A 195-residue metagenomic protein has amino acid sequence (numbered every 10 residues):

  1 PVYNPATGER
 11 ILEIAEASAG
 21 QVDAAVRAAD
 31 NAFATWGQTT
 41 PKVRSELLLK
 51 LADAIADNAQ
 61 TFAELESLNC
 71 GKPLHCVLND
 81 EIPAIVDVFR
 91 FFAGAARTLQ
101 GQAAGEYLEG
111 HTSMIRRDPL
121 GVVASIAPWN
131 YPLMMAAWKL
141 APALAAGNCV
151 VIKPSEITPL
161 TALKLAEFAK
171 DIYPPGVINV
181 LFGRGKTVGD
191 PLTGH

Functional and structural regions predicted by a protein language model:
P1, A54, L65, V86-V88 (+4 more regions): Alpha-helical structural signal in soluble globular domains
P1-E13: N-terminal glycine-rich, Lys/His-bearing helix-loop that initiates the first secondary-structure elements of many
N4, R44, K153: Acidic active-site catalytic centers that drive phospho-/nucleotidyl reactions and related ester hydrolyses
P5, A19, L120: ATP/adenylate-binding site constellation spanning eukaryotic-like Ser/Thr protein kinases, ABC-transporter
G8, R44, E66, G147 (+1 more regions): Residue-level signal for inorganic ion chemistry
I11-L99: Glycine-rich loop-to-alpha-helix module at the N-terminal edge of alpha/beta enzyme cores
G101-H195: Rossmann-like NAD(P) dinucleotide-binding subdomain of oxidoreductase/dehydrogenase enzymes
